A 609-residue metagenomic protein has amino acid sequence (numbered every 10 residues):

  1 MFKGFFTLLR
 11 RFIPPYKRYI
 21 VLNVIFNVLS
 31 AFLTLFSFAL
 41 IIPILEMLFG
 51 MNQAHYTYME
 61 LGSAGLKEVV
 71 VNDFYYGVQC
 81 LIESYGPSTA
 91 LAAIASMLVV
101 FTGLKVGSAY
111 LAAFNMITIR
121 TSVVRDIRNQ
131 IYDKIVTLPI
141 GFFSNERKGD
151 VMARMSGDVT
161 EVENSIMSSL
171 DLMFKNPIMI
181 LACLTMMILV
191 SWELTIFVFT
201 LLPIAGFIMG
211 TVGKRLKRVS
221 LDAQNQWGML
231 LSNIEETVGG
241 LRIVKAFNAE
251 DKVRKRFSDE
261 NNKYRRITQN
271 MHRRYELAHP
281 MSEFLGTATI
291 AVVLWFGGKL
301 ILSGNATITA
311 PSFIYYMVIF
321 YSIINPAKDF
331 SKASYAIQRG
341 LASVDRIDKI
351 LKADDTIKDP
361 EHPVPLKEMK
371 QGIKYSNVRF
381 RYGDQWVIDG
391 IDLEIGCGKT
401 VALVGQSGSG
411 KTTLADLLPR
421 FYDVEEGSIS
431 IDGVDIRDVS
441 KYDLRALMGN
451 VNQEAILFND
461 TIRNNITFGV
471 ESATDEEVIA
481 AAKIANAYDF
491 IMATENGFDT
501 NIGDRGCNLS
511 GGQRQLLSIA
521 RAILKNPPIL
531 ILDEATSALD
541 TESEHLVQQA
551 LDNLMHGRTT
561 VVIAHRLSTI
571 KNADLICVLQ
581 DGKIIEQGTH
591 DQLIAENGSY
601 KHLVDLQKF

Functional and structural regions predicted by a protein language model:
M1-A39, L48-L98, L104, L111-M116 (+12 more regions): Membrane-integrated ABC transporters
F2, L33-I42, G50, A92-A93 (+14 more regions): Juxtamembrane helix-loop junctions of ABC transporter transmembrane domains
F12-R18, I140-G141, G157-I166, L170 (+7 more regions): An intracellular "coupling" helix at the cytosolic face of ABC transporter transmembrane type-1 domains
Y19-L29, D171-D222, W295-I308, N325: Transmembrane helices of ABC transporter permease
S30, T34, F101, K105-A109 (+5 more regions): Alpha-helical transmembrane segments of multipass membrane proteins
I135, F257, I347, Y375: Conserved catalytic Walker-motif region of ABC-type ATPase nucleotide-binding domains
M186-T200, R274-D345, I350-L351: Helix-loop-helix
D359-P360, L366-F609: ABC-type nucleotide-binding domain
